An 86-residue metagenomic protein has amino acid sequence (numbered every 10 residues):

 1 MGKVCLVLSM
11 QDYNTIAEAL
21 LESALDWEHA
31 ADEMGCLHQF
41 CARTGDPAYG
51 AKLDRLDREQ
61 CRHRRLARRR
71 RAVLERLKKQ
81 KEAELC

Functional and structural regions predicted by a protein language model:
M1-M10, A72-C86: Short intrinsically disordered terminal tails
M1-V4, T15, T44, R65: Short, flexible coil/linker segments at or flanking structured domains
K3-E28: Short, charge/polar-rich alpha-helical segments
N14, A48, E84-C86: Intrinsically disordered, low-complexity regions of eukaryotic proteins
E22-E82: Short, charge-rich amphipathic interface segments used for partner binding and complex assembly
